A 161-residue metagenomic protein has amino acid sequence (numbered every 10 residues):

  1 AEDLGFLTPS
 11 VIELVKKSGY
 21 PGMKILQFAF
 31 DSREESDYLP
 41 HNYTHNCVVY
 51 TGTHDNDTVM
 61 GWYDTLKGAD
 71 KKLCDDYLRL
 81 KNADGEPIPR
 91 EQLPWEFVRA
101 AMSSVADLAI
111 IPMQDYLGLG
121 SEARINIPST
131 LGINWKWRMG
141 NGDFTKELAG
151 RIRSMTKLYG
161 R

Functional and structural regions predicted by a protein language model:
A1-R161: Catalytic cores of glycan-processing enzymes that make or break glycosidic bonds
